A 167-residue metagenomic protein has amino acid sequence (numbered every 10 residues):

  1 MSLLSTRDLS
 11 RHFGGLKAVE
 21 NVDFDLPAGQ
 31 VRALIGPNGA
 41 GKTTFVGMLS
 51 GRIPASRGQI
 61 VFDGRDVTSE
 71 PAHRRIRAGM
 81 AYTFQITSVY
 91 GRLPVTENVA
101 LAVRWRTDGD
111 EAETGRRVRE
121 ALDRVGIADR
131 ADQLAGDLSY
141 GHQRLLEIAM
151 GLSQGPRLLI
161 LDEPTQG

Functional and structural regions predicted by a protein language model:
S2-G167: Glycine-rich phosphate-binding loops of nucleotide-dependent enzymes
